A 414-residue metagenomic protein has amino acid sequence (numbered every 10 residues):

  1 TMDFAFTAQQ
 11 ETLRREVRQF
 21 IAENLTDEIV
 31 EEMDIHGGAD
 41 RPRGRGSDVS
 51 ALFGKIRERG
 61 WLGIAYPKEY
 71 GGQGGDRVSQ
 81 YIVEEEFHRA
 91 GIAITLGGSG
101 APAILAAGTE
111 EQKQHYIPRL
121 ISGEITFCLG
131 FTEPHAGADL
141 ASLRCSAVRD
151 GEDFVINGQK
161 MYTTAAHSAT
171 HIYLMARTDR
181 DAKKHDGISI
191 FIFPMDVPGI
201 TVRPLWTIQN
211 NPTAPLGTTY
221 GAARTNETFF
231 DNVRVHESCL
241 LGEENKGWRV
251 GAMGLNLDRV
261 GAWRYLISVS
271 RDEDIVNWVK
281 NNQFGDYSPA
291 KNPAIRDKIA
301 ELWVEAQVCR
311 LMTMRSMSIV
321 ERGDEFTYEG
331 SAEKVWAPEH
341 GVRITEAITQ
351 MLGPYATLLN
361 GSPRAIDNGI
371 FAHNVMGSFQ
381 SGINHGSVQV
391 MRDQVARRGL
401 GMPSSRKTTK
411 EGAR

Functional and structural regions predicted by a protein language model:
M2-A5, T95, Q114, P118-F284 (+2 more regions): FAD-binding core of flavoproteins
M2-A90, I94-T95, A107-Q112, R119-E124 (+4 more regions): Alpha-helical interface subdomain recognition
G97-P102: Short, conserved phosphate-binding/catalytic loop or strand-edge motifs used in phosphoryl-/nucleotidyl-transfer
